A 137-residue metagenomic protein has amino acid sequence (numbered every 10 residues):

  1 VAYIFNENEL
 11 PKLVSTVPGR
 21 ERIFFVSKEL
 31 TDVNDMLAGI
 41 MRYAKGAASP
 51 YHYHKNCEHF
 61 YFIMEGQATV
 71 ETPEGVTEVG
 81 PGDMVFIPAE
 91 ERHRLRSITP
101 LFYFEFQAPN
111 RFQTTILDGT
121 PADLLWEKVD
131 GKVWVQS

Functional and structural regions predicted by a protein language model:
V1-D35, T120-S137: A short, N-terminal "cap"/entry segment at the start of jelly-roll beta-barrel domains of the cupin/DSBH fold
D32, A89-T115: Ligand-binding loop in jelly-roll beta-barrel domains
G39-H54: Conserved short histidine dyad/triad with adjacent acidic residue
N56-E58, F62-A68: Glycine- and acidic-residue-biased ligand/ion/polar-headgroup-sensing regions
M64-E65, G80-P81, T99: A cytosolic small-molecule/anion-sensing beta-strand core signal
E71-G75, I98: Short strand-coil-strand connectors
E74-A89: Short acidic-glycine-tyrosine-enriched beta hairpin
